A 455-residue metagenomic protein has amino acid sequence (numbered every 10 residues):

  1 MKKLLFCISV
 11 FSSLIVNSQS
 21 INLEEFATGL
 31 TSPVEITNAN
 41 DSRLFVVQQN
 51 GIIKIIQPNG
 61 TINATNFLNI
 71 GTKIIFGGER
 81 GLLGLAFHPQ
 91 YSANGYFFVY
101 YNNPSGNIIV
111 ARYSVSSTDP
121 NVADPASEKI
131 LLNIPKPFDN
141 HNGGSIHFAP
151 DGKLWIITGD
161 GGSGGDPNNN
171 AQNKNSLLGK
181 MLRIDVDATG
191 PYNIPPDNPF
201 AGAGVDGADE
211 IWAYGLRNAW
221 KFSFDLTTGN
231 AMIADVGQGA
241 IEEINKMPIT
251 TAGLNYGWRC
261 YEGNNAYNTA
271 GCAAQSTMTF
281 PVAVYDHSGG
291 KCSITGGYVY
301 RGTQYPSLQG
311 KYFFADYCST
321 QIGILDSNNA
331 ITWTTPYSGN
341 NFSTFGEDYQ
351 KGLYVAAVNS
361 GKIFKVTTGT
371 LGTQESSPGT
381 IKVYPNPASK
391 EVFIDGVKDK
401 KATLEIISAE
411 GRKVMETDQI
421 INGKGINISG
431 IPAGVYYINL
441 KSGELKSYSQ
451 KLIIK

Functional and structural regions predicted by a protein language model:
M1-I21, T373, S449: Bacterial Sec-dependent N-terminal signal peptides
Q19-G165, K221-F224, G229-G237, I241 (+3 more regions): Acidic, Gly/Ser/Thr-rich repeat motifs that build Ca2+-stabilized beta-propeller blades
T61, K153, A330, G372-Q374 (+2 more regions): Residue-level signal for well-ordered, solvent-exposed loop/turn and beta-edge residues enriched in charged/polar side
R80-L82, Q90, D160-T332, T368 (+1 more regions): Beta-propeller domain segments
I331-Y349: Conserved blade-ending motifs and adjacent loop-strand segments that build the rim/top face of beta-propeller domains
K365-L371: Short, compositionally biased serine/threonine- and acidic-rich segments at solvent-exposed termini, linkers, or domain
S376-Y384, A388-K455: C-terminal outer-membrane/trafficking sorting elements
